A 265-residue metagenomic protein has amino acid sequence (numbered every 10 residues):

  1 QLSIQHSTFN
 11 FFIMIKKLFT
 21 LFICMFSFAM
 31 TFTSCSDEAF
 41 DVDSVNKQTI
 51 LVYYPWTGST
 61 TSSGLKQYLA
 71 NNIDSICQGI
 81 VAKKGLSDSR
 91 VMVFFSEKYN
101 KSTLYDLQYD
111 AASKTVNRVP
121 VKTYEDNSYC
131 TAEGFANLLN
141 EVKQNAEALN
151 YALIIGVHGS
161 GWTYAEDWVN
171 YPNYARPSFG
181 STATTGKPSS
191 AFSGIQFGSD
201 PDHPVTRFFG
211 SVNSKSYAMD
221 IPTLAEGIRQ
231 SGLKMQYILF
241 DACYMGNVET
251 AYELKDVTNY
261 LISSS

Functional and structural regions predicted by a protein language model:
Q1-S34: Sec-dependent bacterial lipoprotein signal peptides
I15, A29-V52: Bacterial Sec-dependent N-terminal signal peptides
E38-F40, N140-E141, E249-A251: Generic recognition of flexible, low-complexity loop/linker segments
S44-I154, G159, T163-E226: Divalent cation-coordinating acidic motifs and surrounding scaffolds that mediate Ca2+/Mg2+/Mn2+/Zn2+-dependent binding
Q78, A225-R229, A251-D256: Mature extracellular/periplasmic domains of secretome proteins
K84, S231-G232: Short helix-capping segments at alpha-helix termini
L233-S265: Active-site-proximal C-terminal subdomain of hydrolase catalytic domains
